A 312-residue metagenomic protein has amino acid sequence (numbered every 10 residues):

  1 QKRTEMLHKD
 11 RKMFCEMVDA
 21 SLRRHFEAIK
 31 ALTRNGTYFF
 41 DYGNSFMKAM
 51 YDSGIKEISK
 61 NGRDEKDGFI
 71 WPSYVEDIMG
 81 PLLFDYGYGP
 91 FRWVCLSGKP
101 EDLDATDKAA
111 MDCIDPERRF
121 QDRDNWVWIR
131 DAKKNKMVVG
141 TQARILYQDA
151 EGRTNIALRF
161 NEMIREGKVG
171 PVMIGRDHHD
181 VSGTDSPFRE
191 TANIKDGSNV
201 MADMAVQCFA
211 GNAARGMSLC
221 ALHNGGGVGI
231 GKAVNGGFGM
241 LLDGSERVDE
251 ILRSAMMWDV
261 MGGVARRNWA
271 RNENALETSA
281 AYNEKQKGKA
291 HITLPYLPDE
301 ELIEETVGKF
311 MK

Functional and structural regions predicted by a protein language model:
Q1, M50-I55, T184-F188, G231-G236: Short acidic, glycine/serine/threonine-rich loops at helix termini
Q1-R153: Core active-site phosphate/anionic-ligand binding loop and the adjoining beta-turn-alpha structural block in enzyme
Q1-R24, K66-Y74, G197, M201-A205 (+3 more regions): Catalytic or ion-translocation cores adjacent to nucleophile or general acid/base/metal-coordination motifs in diverse
G36-F40, V169-M173, S218-A221, G237-M240: Structural motif
G43-K48, R176-D180, G226-V228: Glycine-rich beta-alpha junction loops
D149, R153-I174, D203-N212, A221: C-terminal substrate/ligand-recognition segments
I174-Q207: Small-residue-enriched alpha-helical segments and adjacent helix-cap loops that form tight helix-helix packing
G262-L297: Conserved catalytic alpha/beta cores of large enzymes that bind or transform nucleotide phosphates and polynucleotides
